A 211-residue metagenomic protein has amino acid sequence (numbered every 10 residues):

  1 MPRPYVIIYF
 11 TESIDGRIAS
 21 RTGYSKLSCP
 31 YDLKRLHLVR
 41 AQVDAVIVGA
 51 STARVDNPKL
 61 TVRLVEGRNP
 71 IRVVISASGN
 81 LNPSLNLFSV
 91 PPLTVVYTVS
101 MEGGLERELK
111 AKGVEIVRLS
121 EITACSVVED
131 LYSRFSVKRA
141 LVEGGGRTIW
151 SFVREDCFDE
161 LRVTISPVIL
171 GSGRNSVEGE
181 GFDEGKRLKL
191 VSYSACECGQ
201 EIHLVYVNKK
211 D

Functional and structural regions predicted by a protein language model:
M1-D211: Enzymes that bind and transform nitrogen-containing heteroaromatic metabolites
